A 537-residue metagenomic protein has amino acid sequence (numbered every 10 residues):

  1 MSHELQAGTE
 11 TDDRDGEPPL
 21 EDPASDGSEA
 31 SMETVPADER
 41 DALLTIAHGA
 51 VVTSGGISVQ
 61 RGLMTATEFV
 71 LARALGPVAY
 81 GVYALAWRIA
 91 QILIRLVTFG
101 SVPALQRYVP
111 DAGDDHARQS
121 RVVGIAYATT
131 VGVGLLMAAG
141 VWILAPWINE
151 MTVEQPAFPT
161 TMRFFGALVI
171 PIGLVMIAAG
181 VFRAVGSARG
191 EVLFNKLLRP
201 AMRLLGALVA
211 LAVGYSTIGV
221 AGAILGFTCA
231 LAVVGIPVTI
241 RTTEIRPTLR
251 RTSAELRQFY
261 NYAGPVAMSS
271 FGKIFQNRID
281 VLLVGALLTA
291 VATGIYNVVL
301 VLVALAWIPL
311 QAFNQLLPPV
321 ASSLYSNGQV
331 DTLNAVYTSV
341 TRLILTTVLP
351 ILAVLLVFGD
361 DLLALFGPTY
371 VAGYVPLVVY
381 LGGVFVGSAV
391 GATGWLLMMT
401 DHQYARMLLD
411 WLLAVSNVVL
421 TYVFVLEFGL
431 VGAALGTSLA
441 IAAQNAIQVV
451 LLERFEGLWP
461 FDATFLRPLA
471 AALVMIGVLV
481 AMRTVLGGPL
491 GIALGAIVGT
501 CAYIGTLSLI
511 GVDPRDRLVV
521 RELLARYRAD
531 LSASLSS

Functional and structural regions predicted by a protein language model:
S2-P36, V480-S537: Membrane-proximal transmembrane or re-entrant/amphipathic helices at the cytosolic face
H3, D12-E29, D41-P103, T129-A145 (+5 more regions): Signature of the first transmembrane helix
A24-D41, T217-A221, G235-N277, V320 (+2 more regions): Interhelical loop/hinge segments that connect adjacent transmembrane helices in multipass membrane
H48-E68, A223-T239, T252-S323, T338 (+5 more regions): Transmembrane helical elements of multi-pass membrane transporters/channels
T98-D114, A184, V299, V303-V348 (+1 more regions): Helix-loop junctions and terminal segments of transmembrane helices in multi-pass membrane transport/translocation
P146-F165, L355-F385: Interfacial segments at transmembrane-helix termini and the short loops linking adjacent helices
P171-L197, V378-L413, R454: Membrane-interface junctions at transmembrane-helix termini in multi-pass inner-membrane proteins
L193-L208, A212-E244, Y262, L300 (+4 more regions): Hydrophobic alpha-helical transmembrane segments
